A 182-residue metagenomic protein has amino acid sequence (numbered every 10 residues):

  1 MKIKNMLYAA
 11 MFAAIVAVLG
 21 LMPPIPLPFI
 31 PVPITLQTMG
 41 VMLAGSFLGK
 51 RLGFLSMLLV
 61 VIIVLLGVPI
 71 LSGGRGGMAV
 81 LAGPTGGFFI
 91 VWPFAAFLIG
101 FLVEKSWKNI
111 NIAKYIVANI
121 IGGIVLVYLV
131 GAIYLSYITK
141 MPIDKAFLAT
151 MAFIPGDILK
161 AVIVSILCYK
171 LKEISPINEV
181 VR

Functional and structural regions predicted by a protein language model:
M1-F54: Hydrophobic transmembrane alpha-helices
K2-N5, K50-L55, K108-A113, M141-K145: Membrane-helix interface segments
L7, V18, M78-V127: Short helix-perturbing small/polar motifs within transmembrane alpha-helices
A10, A14, M39, L43 (+7 more regions): Residue-level signature of the transmembrane alpha-helical core of multi-pass small-molecule transporters
G20-P33, V61-A95: Interfacial aromatic-anchored transmembrane helix boundaries in multi-pass membrane proteins
P24, G53-S56, V60, V68 (+4 more regions): Alpha-helical transmembrane segments and their lipid-water interface positions in multi-pass membrane proteins
F47-L48, L98-S106, K170-S175: Structural signal for the C-terminal ends of transmembrane alpha-helices and the immediately following loop
G74, N111-R182: Membrane-embedded alpha-helical hairpins and interfacial helices in multi-pass inner-membrane proteins
